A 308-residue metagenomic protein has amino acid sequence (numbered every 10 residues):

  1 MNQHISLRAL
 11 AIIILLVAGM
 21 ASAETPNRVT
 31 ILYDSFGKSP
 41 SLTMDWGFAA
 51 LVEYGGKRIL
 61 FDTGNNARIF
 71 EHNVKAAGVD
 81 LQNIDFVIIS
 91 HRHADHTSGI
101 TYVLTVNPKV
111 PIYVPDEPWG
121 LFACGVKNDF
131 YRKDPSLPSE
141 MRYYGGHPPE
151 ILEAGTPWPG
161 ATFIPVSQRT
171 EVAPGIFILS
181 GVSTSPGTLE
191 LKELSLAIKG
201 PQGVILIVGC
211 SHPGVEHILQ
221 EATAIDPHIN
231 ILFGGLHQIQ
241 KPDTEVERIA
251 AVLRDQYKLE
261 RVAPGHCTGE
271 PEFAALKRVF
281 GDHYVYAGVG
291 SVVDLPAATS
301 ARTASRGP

Functional and structural regions predicted by a protein language model:
M1-L10: Bacterial N-terminal signal peptides that target proteins for export
A9-G19: Bacterial N-terminal signal peptides
A21-A23: Boundary at the C-terminal end of the N-terminal hydrophobic targeting segment
R28-A77, L189-I207: Conserved beta-strand hairpin/beta-sheet module of binuclear metal-dependent hydrolase folds, prominently
V52, D62, V74, H91 (+4 more regions): Divalent metal-coordination and catalytic microenvironments
R68-E117, T223-F233, H237: Active-site metal-binding motif and surrounding structural segment of the metallo-beta-lactamase
H96, S195, P201-V293: Cap/insert and terminal regions of metallo-dependent hydrolase folds
P118-L194, P201, V285-R302: Metallo-beta-lactamase
